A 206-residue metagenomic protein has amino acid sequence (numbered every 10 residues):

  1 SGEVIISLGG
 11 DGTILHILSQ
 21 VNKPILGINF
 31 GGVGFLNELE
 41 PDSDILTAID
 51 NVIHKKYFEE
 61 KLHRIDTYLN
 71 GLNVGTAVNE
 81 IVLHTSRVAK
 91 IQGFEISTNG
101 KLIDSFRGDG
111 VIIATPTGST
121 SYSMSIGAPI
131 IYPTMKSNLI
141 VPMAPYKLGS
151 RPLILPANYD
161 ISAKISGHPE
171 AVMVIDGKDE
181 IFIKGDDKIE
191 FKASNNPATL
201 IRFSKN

Functional and structural regions predicted by a protein language model:
S1-V21, K55-Y57: N-terminal glycine-/serine-/threonine-rich phosphate-binding loop
I6, G10, N29, I81 (+1 more regions): A residue-level signal for conserved active-site and pocket-lining positions in enzyme catalytic cores
G10-T13, G31-V33, T117-T120: Short glycine-rich anion-binding loops that position phosphate/pyrophosphate groups of nucleotides and phosphorylated
I17-V21, E38-E40, M124-G127: Short amphipathic alpha-helical segments
P24-L26: Proline-centered loop/turn at the N-terminus of a beta-strand
G32-D109: Catalytic core of DAGKc-family lipid kinases
N70, G75, L83-H84, V88 (+2 more regions): ATP/nucleoside-binding phosphotransfer catalytic cores, i.e., glycine-rich phosphate-binding loops
S105-G108, I113-G149: Gly/Ser/Thr-rich active-site loops/lids in small-molecule metabolic enzymes that frequently grip phosphoryl groups
